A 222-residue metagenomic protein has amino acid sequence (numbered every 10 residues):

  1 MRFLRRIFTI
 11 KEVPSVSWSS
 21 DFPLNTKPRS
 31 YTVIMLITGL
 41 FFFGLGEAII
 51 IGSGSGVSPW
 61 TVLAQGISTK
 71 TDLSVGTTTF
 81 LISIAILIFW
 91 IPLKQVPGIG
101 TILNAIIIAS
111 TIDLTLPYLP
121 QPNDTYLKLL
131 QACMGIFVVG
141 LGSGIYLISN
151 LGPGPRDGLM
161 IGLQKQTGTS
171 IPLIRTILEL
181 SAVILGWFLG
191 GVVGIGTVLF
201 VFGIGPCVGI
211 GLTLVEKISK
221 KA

Functional and structural regions predicted by a protein language model:
R2-A222: Core subunits and conserved enzymes of cellular information-processing and envelope-translocation systems across
